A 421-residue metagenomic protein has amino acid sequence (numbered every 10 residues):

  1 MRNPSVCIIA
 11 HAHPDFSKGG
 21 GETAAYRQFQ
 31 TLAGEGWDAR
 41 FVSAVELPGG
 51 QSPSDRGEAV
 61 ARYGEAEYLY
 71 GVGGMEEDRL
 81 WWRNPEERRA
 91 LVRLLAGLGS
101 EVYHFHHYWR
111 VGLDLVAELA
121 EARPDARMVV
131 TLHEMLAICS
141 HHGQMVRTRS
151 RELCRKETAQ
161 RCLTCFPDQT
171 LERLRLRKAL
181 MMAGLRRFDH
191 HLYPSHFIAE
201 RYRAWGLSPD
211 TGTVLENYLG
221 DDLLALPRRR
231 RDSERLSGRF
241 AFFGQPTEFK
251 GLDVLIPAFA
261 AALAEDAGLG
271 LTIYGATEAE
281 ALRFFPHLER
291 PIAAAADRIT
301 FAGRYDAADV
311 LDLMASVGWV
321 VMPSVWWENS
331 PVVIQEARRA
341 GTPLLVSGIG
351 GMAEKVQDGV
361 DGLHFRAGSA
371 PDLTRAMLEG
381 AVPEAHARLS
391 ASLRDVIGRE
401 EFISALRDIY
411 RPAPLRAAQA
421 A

Functional and structural regions predicted by a protein language model:
E152-H190, W205: Membrane-proximal helix-turn-helix segments that form the acceptor-binding/catalytic region of lipid-linked
F197, Y218: Carbohydrate-associated surface elements
D232-K250, I256-A260, T272: Conserved donor-binding/catalytic core segment of Leloir-type glycosyltransferases
F243, G270-P286: Glycosyltransferase donor-sugar binding loop
F285-A308: Nucleotide-activated donor-binding/catalytic signature segment of Leloir-type glycosyltransferases, i.e., the conserved
A315-N329, T342: Acidic donor-binding loop of glycosyltransferase active sites
D358-G359, L363-A370, M377-P383: Conserved acidic donor-binding segment of nucleotide-sugar-dependent glycosyltransferases
E384-L415: A charged, aromatic-enriched C-terminal amphipathic alpha-helix characteristic of glycosyltransferases across folds
